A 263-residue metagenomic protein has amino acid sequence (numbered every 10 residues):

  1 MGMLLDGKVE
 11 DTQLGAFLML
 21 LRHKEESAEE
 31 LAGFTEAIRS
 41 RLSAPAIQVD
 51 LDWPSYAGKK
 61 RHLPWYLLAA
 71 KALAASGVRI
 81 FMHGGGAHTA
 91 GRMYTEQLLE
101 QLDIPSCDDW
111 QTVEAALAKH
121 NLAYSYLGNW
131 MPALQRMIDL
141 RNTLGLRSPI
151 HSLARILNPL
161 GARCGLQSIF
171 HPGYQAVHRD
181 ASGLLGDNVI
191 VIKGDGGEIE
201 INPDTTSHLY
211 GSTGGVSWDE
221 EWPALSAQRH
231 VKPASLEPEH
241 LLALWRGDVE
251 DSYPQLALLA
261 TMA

Functional and structural regions predicted by a protein language model:
M1-L63, A72-S76, I80, A227 (+1 more regions): Acidic, glycine/proline-rich low-complexity segments that act as flexible tails and inter-domain linkers
M3-D6, L20-G33, H88-Q111, Y124 (+1 more regions): Short, structured segments at the rim of ligand-binding sites
Q13, W65-A69, T95, Y174 (+1 more regions): Catalytic-loop motifs flanking and including active-site residues across diverse enzymes
F17, A69, H178: Aromatic/hydrophobic pocket-lining residues that form π-stacking "cages" and hydrophobic walls in ligand
L18-R22, T95, I156-C164: Active-site-proximal beta-alpha loop/turn segments in soluble metabolic enzymes
H23-E25, A57-R61, A87-T89, P132 (+2 more regions): Short, small-residue-enriched loops and turns at beta-alpha junctions that line or gate enzyme active sites
F34, R39-P45, Q101-C107, T112-T261: Glycine-rich anion-binding loops and their surrounding alpha/beta cores
Q48-A116: A generic, well-ordered mixed alpha/beta core segment in the N-terminal half of proteins
